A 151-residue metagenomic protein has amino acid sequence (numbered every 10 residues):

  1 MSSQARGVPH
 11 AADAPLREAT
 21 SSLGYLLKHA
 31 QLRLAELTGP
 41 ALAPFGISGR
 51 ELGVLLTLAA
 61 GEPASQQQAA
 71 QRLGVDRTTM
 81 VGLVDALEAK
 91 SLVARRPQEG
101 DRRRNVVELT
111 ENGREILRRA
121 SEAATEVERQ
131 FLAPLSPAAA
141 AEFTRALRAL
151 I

Functional and structural regions predicted by a protein language model:
M1-F45, A149: N-terminal leader segment of winged-helix/HTH proteins
A5-R6, A35, P63-Q67, Q71 (+1 more regions): Charged, amphipathic alpha-helical coiled-coil/dimerization segments
L27, L58-E62: Short helix-to-turn junction characteristic of helix-turn-helix DNA-binding domains, especially the helix
V54-L55: Short alpha-helical "packing" element that flanks the helix-turn-helix/winged-helix DNA-binding module
D76-T79: Helix-turn-helix DNA-binding motif, specifically the short coil turn and the N-cap/start of the second
